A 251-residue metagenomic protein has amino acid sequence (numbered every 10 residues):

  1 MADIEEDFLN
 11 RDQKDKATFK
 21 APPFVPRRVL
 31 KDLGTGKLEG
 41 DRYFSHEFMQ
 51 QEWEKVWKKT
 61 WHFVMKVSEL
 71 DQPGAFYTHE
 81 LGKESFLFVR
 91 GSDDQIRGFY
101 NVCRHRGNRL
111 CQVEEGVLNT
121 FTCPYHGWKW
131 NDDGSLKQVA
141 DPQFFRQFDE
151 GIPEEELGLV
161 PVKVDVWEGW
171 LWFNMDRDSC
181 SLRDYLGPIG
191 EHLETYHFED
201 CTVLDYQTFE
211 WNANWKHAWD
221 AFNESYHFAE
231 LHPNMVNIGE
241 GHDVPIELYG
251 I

Functional and structural regions predicted by a protein language model:
A2-E114, V160-D165: N-terminal pre-ligand scaffold of iron-sulfur
D3-E6, Q95, K163-I251: C-terminal catalytic domain of Rieske-type non-heme iron oxygenases
G34, H46, S85, R146 (+2 more regions): Generic, low-specificity signal for short hydrophobic/alpha-helical stretches with a mild N-terminal bias, encompassing
T35, G40-D41, V67, G107 (+9 more regions): Generic secondary-structure boundary/loop-capping signal
F63-V64, S68-D71, D141, M235-V244: Short, charge- and proline-biased low-complexity linear segments that act as flexible interaction/docking motifs
L70-R177, R183-D184, P188: Rieske [2Fe-2S] iron-sulfur-binding domain
